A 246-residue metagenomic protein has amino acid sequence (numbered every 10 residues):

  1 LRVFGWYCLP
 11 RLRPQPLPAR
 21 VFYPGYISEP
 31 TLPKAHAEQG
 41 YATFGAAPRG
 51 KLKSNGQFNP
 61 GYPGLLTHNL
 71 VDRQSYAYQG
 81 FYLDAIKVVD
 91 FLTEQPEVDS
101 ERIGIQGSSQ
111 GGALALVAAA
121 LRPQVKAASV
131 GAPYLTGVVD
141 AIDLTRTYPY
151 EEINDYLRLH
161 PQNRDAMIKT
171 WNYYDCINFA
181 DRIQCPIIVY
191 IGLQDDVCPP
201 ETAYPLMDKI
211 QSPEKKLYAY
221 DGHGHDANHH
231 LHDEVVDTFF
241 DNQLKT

Functional and structural regions predicted by a protein language model:
L1-P14: N-terminal cap/lid segment of alpha/beta-hydrolase-fold proteins
T31-L83, D140, T147: Cap/lid segment of the alpha/beta-hydrolase catalytic domain
L66-S109: Gly/Ser-rich "nucleophile elbow"/oxyanion-hole loop immediately N-terminal to the catalytic nucleophile in hydrolases
L116-Q162: Hydrolase active-site cap/lid region
I183, V189-I191, D195: Short beta-strand/loop motif that positions the catalytic acidic residue of the alpha/beta-hydrolase fold
C185, P199-D208: Short alpha-helix in the alpha/beta-hydrolase fold that links the catalytic acid
L193-C198, D226: Acidic catalytic loop of the alpha/beta-hydrolase fold
L217-V235, F239: Histidine-bearing beta->alpha loop at or near hydrolase active sites
